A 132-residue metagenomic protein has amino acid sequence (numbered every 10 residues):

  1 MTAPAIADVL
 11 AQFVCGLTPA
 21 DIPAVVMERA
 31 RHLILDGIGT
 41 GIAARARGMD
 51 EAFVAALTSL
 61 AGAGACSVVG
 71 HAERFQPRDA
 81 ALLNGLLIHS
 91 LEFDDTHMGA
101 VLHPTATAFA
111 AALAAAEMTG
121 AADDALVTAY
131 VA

Functional and structural regions predicted by a protein language model:
M1-A132: N-terminal core-entry segment
